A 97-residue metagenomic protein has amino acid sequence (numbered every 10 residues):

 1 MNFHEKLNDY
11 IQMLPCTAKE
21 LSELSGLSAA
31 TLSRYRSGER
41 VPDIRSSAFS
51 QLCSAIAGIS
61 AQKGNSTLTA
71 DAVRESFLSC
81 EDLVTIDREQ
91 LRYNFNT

Functional and structural regions predicted by a protein language model:
M1-L24, S50, Q90-F95: A short, Lys/Arg-rich alpha-helix, primarily the initiator
G26-I44: Recognition helix of helix-turn-helix/homeodomain-like DNA-binding domains that insert into the DNA major groove
T31, R40, A57-S60, D82-T85: Short alpha-helix boundary/capping elements
R45-T67: DNA major-groove recognition helix of helix-turn-helix/homeodomain DNA-binding modules
A61-T97: Short, charged recognition helix plus adjacent turn of helix-turn-helix-like nucleic-acid-binding domains
